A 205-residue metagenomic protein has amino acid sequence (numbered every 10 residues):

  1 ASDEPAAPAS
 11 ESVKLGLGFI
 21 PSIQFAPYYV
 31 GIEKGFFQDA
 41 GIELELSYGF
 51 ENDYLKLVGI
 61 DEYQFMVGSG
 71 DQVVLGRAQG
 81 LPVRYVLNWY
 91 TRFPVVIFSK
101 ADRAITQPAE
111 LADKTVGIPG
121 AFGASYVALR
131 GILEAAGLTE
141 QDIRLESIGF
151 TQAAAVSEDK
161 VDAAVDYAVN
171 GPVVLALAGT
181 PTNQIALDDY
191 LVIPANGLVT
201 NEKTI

Functional and structural regions predicted by a protein language model:
A1-S12: Short, low-complexity disordered leader/linker segments with a strong preference for bacterial N-terminal type II
S10-S12, P21-S47, L75-Q79, V127-A135: Short, polar/charged alpha-helical segment
E11-F19, A109-F122: Short loop->beta-strand "edge-of-pocket" segments that line small-molecule binding or catalytic clefts across diverse
A26, T91-I97, R103, P194-L198 (+1 more regions): Small-molecule pocket liners
I42-L44, V58-G68, G80-V83, K114-G117 (+2 more regions): Alpha-to-beta junction loops
L46-K56, S69-D71, L138-E158, V169-N170: Short helix-initiation/N-cap motifs at beta->coil->alpha
D71-Q72, T151-I205: Pocket-lining segment of extracytoplasmic ligand-binding domains
K100-V116, E202-I205: Flexible hinge/capping segments at coil-to-helix
